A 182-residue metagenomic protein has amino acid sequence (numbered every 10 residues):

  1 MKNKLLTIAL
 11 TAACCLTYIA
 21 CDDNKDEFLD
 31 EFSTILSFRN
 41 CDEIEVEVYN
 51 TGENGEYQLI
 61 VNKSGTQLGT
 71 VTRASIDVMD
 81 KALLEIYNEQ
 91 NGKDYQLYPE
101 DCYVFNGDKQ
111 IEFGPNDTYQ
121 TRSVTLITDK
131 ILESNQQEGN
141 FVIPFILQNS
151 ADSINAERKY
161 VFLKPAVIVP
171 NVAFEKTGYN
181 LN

Functional and structural regions predicted by a protein language model:
M1-I8: Bacterial N-terminal signal peptides that target proteins for export
N3, G114-N116: Short acidic/polar micro-motifs centered on Gly/Asp/Asn
L16-A20: C-terminal motif of bacterial Sec signal peptides marking the signal peptidase cleavage site
D22-N106, D117-T121, K130-N182: Acidic/polar, low-complexity intrinsically disordered N-terminal segments immediately downstream of a Sec signal
K109-E112: Flexible helix-coil transition and linker loops at the boundaries of alpha-helical arrays
